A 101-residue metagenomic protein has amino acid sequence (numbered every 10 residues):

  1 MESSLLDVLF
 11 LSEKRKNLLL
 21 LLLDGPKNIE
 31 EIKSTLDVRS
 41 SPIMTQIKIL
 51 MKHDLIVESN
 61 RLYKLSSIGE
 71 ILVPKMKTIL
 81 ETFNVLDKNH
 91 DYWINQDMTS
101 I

Functional and structural regions predicted by a protein language model:
M1-V8: Short, Lys/Arg-enriched N-terminal segment that forms or immediately precedes the first helix of a structured domain
V8-R15, G69: Short helix-coil-helix linker/hinge
E13, D24-N28: Short capping segments at the starts of secondary-structure elements
E31-T35: A short acidic, leucine-rich amphipathic alpha-helix
I47-K48: Short, hydrophobic-biased segments on the C-terminal half of alpha helices that form "recognition helices"
H53-D54: Glycine-centered, phosphate/nucleic-acid-interacting loop/turn motifs that mediate DNA/RNA or nucleotide
E58-I79: Basic, amphipathic "hinge/linker" alpha-helix immediately C-terminal to the N-terminal HTH DNA-binding motif
K77-I101: Amphipathic alpha-helical dimerization/coiled-coil segments that flank or bridge DNA-binding/regulatory modules
